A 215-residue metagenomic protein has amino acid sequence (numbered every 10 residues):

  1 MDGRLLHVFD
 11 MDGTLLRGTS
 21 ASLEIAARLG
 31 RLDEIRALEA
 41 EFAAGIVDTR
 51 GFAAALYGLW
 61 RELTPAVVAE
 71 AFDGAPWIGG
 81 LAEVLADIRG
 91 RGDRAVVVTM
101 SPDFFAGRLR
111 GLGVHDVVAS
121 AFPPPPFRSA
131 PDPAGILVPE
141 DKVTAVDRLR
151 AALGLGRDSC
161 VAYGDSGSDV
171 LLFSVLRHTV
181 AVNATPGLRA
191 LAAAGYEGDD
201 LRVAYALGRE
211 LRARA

Functional and structural regions predicted by a protein language model:
M1-R50, A54: Active-site neighborhood of HAD-like aspartate-dependent phosphohydrolases
H7-D12, I25-L29, A53-G58, G74-G79 (+2 more regions): Short hydrophobic/aromatic-rich motifs at helix boundaries and adjacent loops
R17, A44, W60, D73 (+1 more regions): Catalytic cores of large soluble enzymes that bind and process phosphate-bearing ligands
L23-A26, G30, A43, G58 (+4 more regions): Alpha-helix termini
L29, W60-L63, L153, A192: A broad structural signal for alpha-helix termini and local helix breaks/kinks
D33-E39, A66-V68, R157: Short, surface-exposed acidic
R50-E83, D93: Metal-dependent phosphoesterase signature
D73-A215: C-terminal cap/substrate-recognition subdomain and adjoining C-terminal extension of metal-dependent phosphatase-like
